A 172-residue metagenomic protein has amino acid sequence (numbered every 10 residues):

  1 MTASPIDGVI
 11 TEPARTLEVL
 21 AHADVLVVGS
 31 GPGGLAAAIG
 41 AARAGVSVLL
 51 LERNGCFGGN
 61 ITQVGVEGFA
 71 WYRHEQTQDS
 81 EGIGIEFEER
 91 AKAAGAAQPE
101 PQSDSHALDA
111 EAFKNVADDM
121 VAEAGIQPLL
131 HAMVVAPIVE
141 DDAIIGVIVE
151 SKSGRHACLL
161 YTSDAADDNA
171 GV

Functional and structural regions predicted by a protein language model:
T2-I6, L20-H22, G40, V46-S47 (+1 more regions): Conserved N-terminal/central alpha/beta ligand/cofactor-binding core
I6-E12: Short gly/ser/thr-rich secondary-structure transition/capping motifs
L20-S30: Beta1/beta-strand and adjacent pyrophosphate-binding region of the FAD-binding site in flavoprotein oxidoreductases
A21-A23, G154-L160: Core beta-strand elements of the Rossmann-like FAD/NAD(P) dinucleotide-binding domain in flavoenzyme oxidoreductases
G34: N-terminal Rossmann-fold NAD(P) dinucleotide-binding loop
A37-A42, A166: Small-residue (primarily alanine) positions within well-ordered alpha-helices, especially packing/interaction faces
E140-H156: Conserved beta-strand-loop-beta-strand element in the redox core of flavoprotein oxidoreductases
Y161, A165-V172: Single conserved hydrophobic/aromatic residue that forms the stacking wall/gate of nucleotide- or nucleobase-binding
